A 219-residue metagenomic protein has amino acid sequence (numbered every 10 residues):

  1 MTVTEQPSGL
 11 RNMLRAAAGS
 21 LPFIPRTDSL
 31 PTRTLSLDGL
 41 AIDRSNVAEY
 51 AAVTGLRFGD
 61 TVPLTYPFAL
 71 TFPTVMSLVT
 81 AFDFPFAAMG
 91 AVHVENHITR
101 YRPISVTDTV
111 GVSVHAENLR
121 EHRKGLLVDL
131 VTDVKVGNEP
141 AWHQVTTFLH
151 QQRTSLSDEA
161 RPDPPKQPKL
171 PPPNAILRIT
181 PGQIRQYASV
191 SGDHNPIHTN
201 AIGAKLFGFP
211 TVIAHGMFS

Functional and structural regions predicted by a protein language model:
M1-E95, S155-S219: Hot-dog-fold acyl-thioester-processing enzymes
S45, P103, L119, G137 (+2 more regions): Generic structural motif
E95-N138: Hydrophobic beta-sheet segments that form the core/acyl-binding groove of ACP/CoA-dependent acyl-chain-processing
D108, K124, W142, T154-L156 (+1 more regions): Short acidic, gly/pro-rich beta-turn/loop elements at beta-sheet edges and active-site/ligand-binding grooves
L126-L127, N138, H143, R161-P162 (+1 more regions): Short, surface-exposed, polar/charged, turn-prone segments marking secondary-structure boundaries
D129-K135, E139-L156: Flexible glycine-rich active-site/ligand-binding loops centered on an Asp-His dyad
